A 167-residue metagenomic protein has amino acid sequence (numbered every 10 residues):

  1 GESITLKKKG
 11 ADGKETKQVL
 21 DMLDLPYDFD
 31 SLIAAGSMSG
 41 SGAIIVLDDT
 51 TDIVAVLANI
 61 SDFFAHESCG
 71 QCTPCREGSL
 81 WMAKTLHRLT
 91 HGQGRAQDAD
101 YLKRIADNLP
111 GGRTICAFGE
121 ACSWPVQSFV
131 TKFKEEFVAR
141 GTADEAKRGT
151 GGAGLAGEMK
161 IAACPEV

Functional and structural regions predicted by a protein language model:
G1-V167: Redox cofactor-anchoring modules in respiratory/redox and cofactor-processing assemblies
